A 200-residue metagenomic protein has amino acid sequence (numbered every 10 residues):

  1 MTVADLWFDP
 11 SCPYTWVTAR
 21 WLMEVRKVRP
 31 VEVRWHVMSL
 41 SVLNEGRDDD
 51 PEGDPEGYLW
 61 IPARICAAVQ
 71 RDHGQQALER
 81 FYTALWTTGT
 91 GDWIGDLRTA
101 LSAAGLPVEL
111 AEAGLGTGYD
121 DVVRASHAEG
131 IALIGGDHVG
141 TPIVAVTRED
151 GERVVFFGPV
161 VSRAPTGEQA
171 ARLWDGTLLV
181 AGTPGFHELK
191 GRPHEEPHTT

Functional and structural regions predicted by a protein language model:
M1-D5: Extreme N-terminal starter segment of soluble prokaryotic enzymes
F8, P51-E52, G116, R163: Residues at structural and domain junctions
P10, W16-L97, G176-V180, E188: Structural alpha/beta surface segment adjacent to cysteine/selenocysteine redox centers across thiol/disulfide enzymes
W21-M23, W93-T200: C-terminal cap of thioredoxin/glutaredoxin-like
